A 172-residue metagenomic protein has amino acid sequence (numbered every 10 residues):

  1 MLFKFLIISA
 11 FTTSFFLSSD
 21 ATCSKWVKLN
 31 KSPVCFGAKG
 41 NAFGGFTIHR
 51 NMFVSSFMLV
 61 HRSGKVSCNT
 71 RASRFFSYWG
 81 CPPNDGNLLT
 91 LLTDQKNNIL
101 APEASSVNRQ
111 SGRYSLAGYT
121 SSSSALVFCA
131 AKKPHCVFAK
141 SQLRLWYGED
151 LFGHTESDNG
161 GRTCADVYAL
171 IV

Functional and structural regions predicted by a protein language model:
M1-K4, I171-V172: A positional/structural detector of protein chain ends, strongest at the extreme C-terminus and weakly at the extreme
F3-S18: Cleavable N-terminal signal peptides of Sec/SRP-targeted secreted and luminal proteins
L17-V172: Acidic, Ser/Thr/Pro
